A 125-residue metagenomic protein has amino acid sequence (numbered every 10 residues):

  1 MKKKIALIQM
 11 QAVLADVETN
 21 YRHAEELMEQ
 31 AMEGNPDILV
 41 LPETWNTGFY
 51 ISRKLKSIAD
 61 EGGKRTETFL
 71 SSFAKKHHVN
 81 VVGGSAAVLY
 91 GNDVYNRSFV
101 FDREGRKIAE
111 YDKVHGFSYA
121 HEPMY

Functional and structural regions predicted by a protein language model:
M1-L7: Extreme N-terminal starter segment of soluble prokaryotic enzymes
K4, V82, R97: Conserved beta-strand and immediately adjacent loop positions that scaffold enzyme active sites
Q9-A15: Short polar catalytic/cofactor-binding loops
Q11, W45, A86-A87: Catalytic metal-binding/acid-base residues of hydrolase active sites
A15, T47-G48, L89-G91: Active-site environment of divalent metal-dependent phosphoester hydrolases
N20, M28-I58, A74, V81-V82: Active-site beta-strand/loop signature of hydrolases that rely on acidic residues for catalysis
G62, S72, L89-Y125: Active-site catalytic loop in hydrolytic enzyme cores
G63-V88: A short, hydrophobic beta-strand-centered structural micro-motif
